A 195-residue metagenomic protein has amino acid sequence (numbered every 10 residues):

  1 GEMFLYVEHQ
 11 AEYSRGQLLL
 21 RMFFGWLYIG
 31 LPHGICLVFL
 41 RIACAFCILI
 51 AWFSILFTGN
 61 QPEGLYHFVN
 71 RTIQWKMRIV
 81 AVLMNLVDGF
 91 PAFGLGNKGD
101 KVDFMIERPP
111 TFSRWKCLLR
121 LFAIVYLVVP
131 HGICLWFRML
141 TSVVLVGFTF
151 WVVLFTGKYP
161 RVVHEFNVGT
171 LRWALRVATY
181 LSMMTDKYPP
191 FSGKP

Functional and structural regions predicted by a protein language model:
G1-P195: Membrane-proximal intrinsically disordered regions of secretory-pathway and membrane-system proteins
